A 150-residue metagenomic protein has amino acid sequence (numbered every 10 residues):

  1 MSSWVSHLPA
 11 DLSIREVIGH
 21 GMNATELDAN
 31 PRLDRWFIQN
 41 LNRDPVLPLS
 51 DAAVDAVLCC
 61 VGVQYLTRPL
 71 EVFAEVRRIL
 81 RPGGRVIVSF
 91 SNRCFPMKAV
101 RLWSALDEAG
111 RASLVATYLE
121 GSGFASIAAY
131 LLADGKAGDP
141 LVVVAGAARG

Functional and structural regions predicted by a protein language model:
M1-P48: Class I SAM-dependent methyltransferase SAM/SAH-binding core
E26, P45, Y65, C94-M97: Feature marks short, surface-exposed loop/turn motifs that line or immediately flank catalytic pockets and channel
D55-L70: A short SAM/SAH-binding and catalytic strip from SAM-dependent methyltransferases
L70-R85: A short glycine-rich, Lys/Arg-flanked "PGG" loop and its adjoining helix->strand segment in the class I
R85-A116: Conserved class I S-adenosyl-L-methionine
S122-A125, L131-G150: Core SAM-dependent methyltransferase catalytic element
